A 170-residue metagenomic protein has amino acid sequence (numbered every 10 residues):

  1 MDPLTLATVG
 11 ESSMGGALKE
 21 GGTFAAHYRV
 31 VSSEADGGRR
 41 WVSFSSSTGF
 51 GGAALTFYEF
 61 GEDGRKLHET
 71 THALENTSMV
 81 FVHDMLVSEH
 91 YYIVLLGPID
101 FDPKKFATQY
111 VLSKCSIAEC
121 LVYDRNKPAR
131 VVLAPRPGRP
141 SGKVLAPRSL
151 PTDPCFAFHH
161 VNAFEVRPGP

Functional and structural regions predicted by a protein language model:
M1-P170: Beta-propeller domains
